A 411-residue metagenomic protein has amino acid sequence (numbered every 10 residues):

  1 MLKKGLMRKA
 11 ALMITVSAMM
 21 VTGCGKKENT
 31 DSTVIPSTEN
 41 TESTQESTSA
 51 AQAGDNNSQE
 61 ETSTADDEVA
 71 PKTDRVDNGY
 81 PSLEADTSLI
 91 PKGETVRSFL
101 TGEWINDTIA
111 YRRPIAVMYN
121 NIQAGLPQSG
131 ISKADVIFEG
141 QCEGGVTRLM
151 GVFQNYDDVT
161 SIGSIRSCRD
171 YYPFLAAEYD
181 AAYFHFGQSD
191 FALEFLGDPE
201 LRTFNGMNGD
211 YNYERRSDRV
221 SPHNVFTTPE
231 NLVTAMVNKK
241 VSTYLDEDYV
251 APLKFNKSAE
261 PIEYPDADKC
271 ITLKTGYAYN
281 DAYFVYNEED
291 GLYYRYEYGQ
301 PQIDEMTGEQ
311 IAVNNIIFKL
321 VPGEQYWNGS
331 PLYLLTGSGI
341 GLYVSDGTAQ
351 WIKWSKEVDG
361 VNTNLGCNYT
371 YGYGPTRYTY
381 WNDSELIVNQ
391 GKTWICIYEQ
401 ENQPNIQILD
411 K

Functional and structural regions predicted by a protein language model:
L2-A11: Bacterial N-terminal signal peptides that target proteins for export
T15-V16: PLP-dependent class I/II
M20-G23: C-terminal motif of bacterial Sec signal peptides marking the signal peptidase cleavage site
G25-K27: Bacterial signal peptide processing site
D31-E61, A65-E68: Post-signal peptide N-terminal segment of mature Sec-exported envelope proteins
D67, P71-V136, E143-K411: A surface/extracellular/periplasmic glyco- and lipid-processing/surface-interacting theme
